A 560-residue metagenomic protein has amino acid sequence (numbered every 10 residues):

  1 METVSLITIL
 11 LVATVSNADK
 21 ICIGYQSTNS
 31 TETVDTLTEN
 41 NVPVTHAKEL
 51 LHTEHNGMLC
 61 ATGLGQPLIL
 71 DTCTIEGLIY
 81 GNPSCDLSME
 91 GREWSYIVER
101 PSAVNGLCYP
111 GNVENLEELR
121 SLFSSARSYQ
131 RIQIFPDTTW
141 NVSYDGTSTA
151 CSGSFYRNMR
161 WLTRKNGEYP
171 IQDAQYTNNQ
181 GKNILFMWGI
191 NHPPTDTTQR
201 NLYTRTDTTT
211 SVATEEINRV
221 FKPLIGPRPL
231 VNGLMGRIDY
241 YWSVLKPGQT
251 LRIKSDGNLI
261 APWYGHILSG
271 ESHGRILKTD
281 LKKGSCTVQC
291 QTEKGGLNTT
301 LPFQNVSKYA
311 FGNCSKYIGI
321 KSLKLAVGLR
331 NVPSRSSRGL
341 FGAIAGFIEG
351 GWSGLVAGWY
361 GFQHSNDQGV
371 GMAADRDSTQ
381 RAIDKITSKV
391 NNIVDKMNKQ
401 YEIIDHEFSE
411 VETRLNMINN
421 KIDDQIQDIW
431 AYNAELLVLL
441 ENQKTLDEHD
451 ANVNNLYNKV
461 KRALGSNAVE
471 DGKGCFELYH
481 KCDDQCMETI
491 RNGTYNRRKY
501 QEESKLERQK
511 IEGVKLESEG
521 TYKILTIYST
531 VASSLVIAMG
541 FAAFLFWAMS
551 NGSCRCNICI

Functional and structural regions predicted by a protein language model:
E2-I560: Extracellular/luminal domains of secretory-pathway glycoproteins
